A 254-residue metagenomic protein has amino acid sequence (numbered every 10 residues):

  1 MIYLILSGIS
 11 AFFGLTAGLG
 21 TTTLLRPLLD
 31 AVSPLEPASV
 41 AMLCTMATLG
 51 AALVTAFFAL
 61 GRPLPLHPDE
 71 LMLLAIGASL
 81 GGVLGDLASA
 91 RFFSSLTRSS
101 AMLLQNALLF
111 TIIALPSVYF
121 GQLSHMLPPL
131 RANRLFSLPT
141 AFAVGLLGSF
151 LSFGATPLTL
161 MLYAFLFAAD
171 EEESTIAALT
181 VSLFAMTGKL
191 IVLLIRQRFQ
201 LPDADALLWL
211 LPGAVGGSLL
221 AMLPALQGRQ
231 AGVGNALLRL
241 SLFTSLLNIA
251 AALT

Functional and structural regions predicted by a protein language model:
M1-L15, G20, R26-S39, T55-L146 (+2 more regions): Juxtamembrane transmembrane-helix boundary motif
A17-L25, L151-L162: Transmembrane helix boundary and interhelical junction motifs in multipass membrane proteins
P37-M42, T175-L179: Small-residue hotspots at the loop-to-helix junctions and early N-terminal turns of transmembrane alpha-helices
M42-F58: Transmembrane alpha-helices of multi-pass small-molecule transport proteins
C44-T48, A178-S182, A206-L207, L211: Short hydrophobic/aromatic, small-residue-rich stretches within specific transmembrane helices of secondary active
P128-A132, T156, L160, A164 (+1 more regions): Functional transmembrane core segments of multi-pass inner-membrane proteins
S174-V192: Hydrophobic alpha-helical transmembrane segments of multi-pass integral membrane proteins, especially transporters
